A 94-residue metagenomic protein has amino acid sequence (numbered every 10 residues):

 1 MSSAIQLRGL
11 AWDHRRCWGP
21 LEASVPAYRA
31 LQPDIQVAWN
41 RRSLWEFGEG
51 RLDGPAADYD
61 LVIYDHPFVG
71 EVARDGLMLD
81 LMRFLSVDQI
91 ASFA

Functional and structural regions predicted by a protein language model:
M1-V69: Conserved N-terminal structural module of periplasmic/extracytoplasmic solute-binding proteins
V69-A94: Hinge/lid segment of periplasmic solute-binding proteins
